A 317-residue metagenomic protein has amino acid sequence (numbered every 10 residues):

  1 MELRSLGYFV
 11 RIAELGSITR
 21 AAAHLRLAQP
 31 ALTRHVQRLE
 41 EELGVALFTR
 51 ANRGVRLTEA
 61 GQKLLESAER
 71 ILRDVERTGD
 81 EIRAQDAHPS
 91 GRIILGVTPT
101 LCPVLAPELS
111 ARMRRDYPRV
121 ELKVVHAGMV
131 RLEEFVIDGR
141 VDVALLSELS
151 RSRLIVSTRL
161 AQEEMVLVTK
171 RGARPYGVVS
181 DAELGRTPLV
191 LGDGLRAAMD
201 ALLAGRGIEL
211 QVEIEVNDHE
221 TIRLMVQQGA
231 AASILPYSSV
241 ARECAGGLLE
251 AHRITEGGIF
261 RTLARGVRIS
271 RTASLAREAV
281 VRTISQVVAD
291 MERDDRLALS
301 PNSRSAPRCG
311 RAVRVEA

Functional and structural regions predicted by a protein language model:
V10-A28: Short helix-boundary/capping micro-motifs
E40-E59: A short LG(V/I)-centered, amphipathic sequence patch enriched for acidic residue(s) preceding the LG motif
E42-L43, L64-D86, E148, V280: Alpha-helical linker/hinge and terminal dimerization helices associated with HTH transcriptional regulators
S90-R153, V216: Central regulatory/effector-binding core of bacterial HTH transcription factors
G128-E133, I137-V141, L146-S147, L195-H252 (+1 more regions): Hydrophobic hinge/microswitch elements
I155-V190: Flexible hinge/capping segments at coil-to-helix
V156-V166, Y237, G246-I259: Short beta-strand->loop
R186-G207, A273-R282, V288-S300: Secondary-structure junction motif
